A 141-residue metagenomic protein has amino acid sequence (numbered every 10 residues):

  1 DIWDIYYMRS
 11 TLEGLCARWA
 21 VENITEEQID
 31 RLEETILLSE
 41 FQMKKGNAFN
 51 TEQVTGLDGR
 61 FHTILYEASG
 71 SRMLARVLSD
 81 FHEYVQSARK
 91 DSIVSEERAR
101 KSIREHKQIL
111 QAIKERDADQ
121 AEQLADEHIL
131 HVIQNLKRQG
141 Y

Functional and structural regions predicted by a protein language model:
D1-Y7: HTH-adjacent hinge/linker in prokaryotic transcriptional regulators
M8-T11, L15-D91, I103-A112, Q120-H131: Conserved amphipathic alpha-helical segments that form helical-bundle/coiled-coil interaction surfaces
V94, R98: Solvent-exposed loop and edge beta-strand segments that line ligand/cofactor-binding and catalytic clefts
H128-Y141: Short, charge-rich amphipathic alpha-helical segments embedded in non-transmembrane helical bundles/solenoids
